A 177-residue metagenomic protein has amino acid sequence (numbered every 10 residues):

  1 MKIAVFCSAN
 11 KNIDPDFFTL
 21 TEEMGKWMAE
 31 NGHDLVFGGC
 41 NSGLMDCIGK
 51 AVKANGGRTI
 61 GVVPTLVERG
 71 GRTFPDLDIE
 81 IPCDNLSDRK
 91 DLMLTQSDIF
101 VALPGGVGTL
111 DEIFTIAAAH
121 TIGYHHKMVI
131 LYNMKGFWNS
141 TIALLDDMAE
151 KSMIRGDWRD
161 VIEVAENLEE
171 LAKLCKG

Functional and structural regions predicted by a protein language model:
M1-Q96, Y132-K176: A cross-family phosphate/adenosyl-ligand binding-site feature
T59, Y124-K127: Short, structured loop/turn "capping" segments at alpha-beta junctions
D88-G123, I130: Active-site/ligand-binding-proximal alpha/beta "capping" segment
